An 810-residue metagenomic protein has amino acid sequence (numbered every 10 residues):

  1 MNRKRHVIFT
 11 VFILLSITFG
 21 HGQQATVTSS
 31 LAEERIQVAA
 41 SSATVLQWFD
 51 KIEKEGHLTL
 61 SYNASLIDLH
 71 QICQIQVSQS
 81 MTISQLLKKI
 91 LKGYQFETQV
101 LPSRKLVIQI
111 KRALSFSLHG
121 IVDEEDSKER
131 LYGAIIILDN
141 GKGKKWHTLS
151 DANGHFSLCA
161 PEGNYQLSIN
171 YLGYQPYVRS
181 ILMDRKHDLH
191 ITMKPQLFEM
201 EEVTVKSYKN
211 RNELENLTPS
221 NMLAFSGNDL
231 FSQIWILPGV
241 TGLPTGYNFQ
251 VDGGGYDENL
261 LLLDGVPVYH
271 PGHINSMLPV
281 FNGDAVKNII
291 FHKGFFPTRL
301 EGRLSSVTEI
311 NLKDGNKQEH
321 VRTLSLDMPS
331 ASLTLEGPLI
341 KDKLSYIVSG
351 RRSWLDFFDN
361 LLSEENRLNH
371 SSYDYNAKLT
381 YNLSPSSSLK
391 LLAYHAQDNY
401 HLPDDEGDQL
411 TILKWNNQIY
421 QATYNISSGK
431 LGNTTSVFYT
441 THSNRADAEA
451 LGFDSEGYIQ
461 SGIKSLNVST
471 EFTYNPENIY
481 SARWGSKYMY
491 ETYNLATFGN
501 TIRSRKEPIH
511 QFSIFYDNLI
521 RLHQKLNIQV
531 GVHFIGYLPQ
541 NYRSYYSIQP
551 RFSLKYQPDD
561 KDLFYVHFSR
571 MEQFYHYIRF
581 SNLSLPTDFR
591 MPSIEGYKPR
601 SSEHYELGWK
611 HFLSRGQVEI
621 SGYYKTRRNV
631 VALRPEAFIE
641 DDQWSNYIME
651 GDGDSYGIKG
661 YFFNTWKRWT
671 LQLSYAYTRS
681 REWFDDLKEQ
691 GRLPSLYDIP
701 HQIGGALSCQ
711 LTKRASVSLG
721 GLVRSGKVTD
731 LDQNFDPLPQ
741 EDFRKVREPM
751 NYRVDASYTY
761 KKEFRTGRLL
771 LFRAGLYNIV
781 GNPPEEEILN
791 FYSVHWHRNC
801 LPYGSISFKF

Functional and structural regions predicted by a protein language model:
Q23-V27, F49, E55-G56, Y94 (+4 more regions): Short, acidic, small-residue-rich periplasmic hinge/interaction motif at the N-terminus of Gram-negative outer-membrane
L91, D151, Q175, K209-F296 (+1 more regions): Periplasmic N-terminal accessory/gating domains of Gram-negative outer-membrane beta-barrel systems
G141-H155: Short, acidic Ser/Thr/Gly-rich low-complexity loop/linker segments typical of extracellular and cell-surface proteins
L355-F357, S387-S465, G499-E507, L585-P586: Flexible loop and strand-edge segments within Gram-negative outer membrane beta-barrel domains
S443, T492, Y542, Y556-Y605 (+4 more regions): Surface-exposed extracellular loop regions of Gram-negative outer-membrane beta-barrel proteins, predominantly
I459-E471, E507-F515, K598, Q617-S674 (+3 more regions): Outer membrane beta-barrel strand-and-loop segments of large Gram-negative receptors, especially TonB-dependent
Y624-T626, I648-Q733: Gram-negative outer-membrane beta-barrel transporters
V723-N734, R753, Y760-F810: C-terminal beta-signal and adjacent terminal beta-strands/loops of Gram-negative outer-membrane beta-barrel proteins
